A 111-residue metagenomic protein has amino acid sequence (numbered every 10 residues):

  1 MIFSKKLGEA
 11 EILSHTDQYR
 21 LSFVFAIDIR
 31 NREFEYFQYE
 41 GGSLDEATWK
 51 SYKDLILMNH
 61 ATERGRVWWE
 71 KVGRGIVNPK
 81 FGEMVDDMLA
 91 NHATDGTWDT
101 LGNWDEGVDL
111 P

Functional and structural regions predicted by a protein language model:
M1-P111: Amphipathic alpha-helical "stem/stalk" segments
